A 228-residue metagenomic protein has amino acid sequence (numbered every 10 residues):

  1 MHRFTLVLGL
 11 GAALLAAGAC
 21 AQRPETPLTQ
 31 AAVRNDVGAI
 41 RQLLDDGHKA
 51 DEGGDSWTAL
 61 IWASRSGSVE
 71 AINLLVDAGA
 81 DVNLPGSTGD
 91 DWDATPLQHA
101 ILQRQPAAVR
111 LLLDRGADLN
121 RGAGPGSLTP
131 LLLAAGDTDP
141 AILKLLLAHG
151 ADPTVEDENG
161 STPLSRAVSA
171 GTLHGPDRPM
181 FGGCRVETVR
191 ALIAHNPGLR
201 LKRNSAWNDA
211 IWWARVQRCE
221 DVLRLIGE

Functional and structural regions predicted by a protein language model:
M1-F4: Positively charged n-region of N-terminal signal peptides that target proteins for export
V7-A16: Bacterial N-terminal signal peptides
C20-D46, R65, N73, D77 (+3 more regions): Intrinsically disordered, low-complexity regulatory segments in ankyrin-centric signaling systems
R23-T29, G53-A59, P85-P96, G122-P130 (+2 more regions): Ankyrin-repeat boundary/"N-cap" motif
Q30-N35, W62-S68, H99-Q105, L133-D139 (+2 more regions): Ankyrin repeat A-helix N-terminal signature
A39, E70-A71, A107-A108, A141-I142 (+2 more regions): Conserved ankyrin/ankyrin-like repeat signature
L44-K49, N73-D81, R110-D118, K144-D152 (+2 more regions): Ankyrin repeat domain, specifically the short helix-to-loop turn at the C-terminus of the second helix of each repeat
R200-E228: Leucine-rich solenoid repeat scaffolds
